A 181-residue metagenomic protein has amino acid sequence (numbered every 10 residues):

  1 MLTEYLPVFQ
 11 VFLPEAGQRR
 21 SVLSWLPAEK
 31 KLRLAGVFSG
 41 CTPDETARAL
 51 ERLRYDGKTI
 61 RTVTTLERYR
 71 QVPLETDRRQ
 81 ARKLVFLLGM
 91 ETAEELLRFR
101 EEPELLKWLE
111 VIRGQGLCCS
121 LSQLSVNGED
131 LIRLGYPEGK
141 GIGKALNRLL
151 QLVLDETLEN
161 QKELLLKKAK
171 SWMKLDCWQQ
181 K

Functional and structural regions predicted by a protein language model:
M1-L106: Conserved, hydrophobic alpha-helical core segments of structured domains
T92-K181: Charged substrate- and nucleic-acid-binding regions of tRNA-handling and nucleotidyl-transfer enzymes, centered on
